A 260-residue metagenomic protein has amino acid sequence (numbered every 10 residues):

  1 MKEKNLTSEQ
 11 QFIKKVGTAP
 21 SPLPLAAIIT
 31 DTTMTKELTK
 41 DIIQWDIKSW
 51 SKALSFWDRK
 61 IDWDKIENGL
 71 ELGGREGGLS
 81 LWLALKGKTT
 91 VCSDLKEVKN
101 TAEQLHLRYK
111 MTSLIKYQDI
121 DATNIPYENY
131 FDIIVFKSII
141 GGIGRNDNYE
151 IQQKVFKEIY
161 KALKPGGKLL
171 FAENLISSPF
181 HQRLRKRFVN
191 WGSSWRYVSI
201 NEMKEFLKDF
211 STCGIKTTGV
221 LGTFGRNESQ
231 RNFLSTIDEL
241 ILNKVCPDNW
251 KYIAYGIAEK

Functional and structural regions predicted by a protein language model:
D46-I66: Conserved alpha-helix/loop element of class I SAM-dependent methyltransferases that forms part of the SAM/SAH-binding
K65-R75: Conserved class I S-adenosyl-L-methionine
E76-T123: Class I SAM-dependent methyltransferase SAM/SAH-binding core
T123-I134: A short acidic, Gly/Pro-enriched loop at the edge of an enzyme's catalytic core that lines a small-molecule cofactor
I143-E158: A short, conserved alpha-helix within the catalytic core of class I
G166-E173: Conserved beta-strand signature within the Rossmann-like core of class I S-adenosyl-L-methionine
K186-E202: Acceptor-substrate binding/catalytic loop of class I
G214-K260: A C-terminal cap/extension of S-adenosyl-L-methionine-dependent methyltransferases that defines the acceptor-substrate
